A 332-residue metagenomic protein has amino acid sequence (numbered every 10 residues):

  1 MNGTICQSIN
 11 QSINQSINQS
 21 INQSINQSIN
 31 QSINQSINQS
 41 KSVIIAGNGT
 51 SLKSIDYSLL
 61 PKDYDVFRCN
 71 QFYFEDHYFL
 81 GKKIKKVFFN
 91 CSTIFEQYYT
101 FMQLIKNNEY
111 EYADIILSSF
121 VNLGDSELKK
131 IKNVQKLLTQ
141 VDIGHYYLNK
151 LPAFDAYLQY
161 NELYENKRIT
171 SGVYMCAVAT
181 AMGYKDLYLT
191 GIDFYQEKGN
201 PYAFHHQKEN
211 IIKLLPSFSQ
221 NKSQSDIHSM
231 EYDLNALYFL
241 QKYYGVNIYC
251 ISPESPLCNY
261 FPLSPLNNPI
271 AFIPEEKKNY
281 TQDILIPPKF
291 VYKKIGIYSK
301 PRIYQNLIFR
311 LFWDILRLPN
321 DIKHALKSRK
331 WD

Functional and structural regions predicted by a protein language model:
N2-C6, N34-D332: Metal-ion/cofactor- or nucleotide/acyl-coenzyme-handling active-site neighborhoods
Q7-I37: Long, intrinsically disordered low-complexity tandem-repeat segments
